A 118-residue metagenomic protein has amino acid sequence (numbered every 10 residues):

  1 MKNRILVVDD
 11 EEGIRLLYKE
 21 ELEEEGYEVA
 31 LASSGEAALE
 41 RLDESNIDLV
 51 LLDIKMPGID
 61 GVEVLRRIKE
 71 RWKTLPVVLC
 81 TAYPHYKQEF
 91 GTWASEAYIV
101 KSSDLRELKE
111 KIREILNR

Functional and structural regions predicted by a protein language model:
K2, N46-D48, W72-P76: His-Asp phosphorelay/catalytic-motif detector in bacterial-type signaling
L16-E24: Charged docking surfaces used in two-component/phosphorelay signaling
L31-E40, G61: Helix N-cap/capping motif at the beta->alpha junctions
E40, V62-K73: Short amphipathic alpha-helix used as the core "switch/output" element in two-component signaling
D53: Active-site residues of response regulator receiver
M56: Receiver (REC) domain active-site loop signature in two-component systems and cognate sites in sensor histidine kinases
E63, Y83-K101, R106-E110: Alpha4 helix (beta4-alpha4-beta5 surface) of REC/receiver domains from two-component response regulators
